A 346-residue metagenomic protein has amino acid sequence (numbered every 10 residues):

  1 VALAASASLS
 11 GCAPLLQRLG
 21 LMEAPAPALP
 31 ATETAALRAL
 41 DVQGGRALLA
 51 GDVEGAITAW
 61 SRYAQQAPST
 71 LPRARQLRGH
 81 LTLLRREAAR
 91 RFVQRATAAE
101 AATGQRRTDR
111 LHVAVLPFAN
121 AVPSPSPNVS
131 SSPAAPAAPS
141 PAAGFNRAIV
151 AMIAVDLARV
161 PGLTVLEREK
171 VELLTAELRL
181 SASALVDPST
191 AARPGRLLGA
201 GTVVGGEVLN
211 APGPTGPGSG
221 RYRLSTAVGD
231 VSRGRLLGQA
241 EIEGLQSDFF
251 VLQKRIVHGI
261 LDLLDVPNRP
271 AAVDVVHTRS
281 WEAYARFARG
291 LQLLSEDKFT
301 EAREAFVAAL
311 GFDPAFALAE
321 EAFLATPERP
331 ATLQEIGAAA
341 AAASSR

Functional and structural regions predicted by a protein language model:
V1-S8: Bacterial N-terminal signal peptides
L16, A182-L185, T226-G229, I336-G337: Short, hinge-like loop/turn segments at secondary-structure boundaries
L16-P30, R46-L49, S69, G79 (+4 more regions): C-terminal/domain-edge helix-coil "capping" segments
A35-L40, E282-Y284: Generic helix N-cap/helix-start motif at coil->alpha-helix transitions
V42, R46, E54, T58-S61 (+14 more regions): Solvent-exposed, polar/charged alpha-helical surfaces in well-ordered, non-transmembrane soluble domains, broadly
G51, T58-R62, L185-D262: Amphipathic beta-strand/beta-sheet edge segments enriched in Tyr/Trp
T108-A191, G201-T215, R235-I242, V276: Short beta-strand->alpha-helix linker/helix-N-cap micro-motif that forms a surface specificity/interaction loop
